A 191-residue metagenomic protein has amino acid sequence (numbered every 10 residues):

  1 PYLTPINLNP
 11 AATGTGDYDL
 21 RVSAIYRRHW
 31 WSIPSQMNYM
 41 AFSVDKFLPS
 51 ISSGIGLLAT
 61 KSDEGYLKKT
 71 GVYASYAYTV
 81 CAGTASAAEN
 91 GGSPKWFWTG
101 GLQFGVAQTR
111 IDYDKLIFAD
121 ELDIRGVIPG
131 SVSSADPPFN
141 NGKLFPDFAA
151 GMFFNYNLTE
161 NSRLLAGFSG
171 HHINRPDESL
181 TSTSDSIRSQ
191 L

Functional and structural regions predicted by a protein language model:
P1-L191: Subset of outer-membrane beta-barrel
